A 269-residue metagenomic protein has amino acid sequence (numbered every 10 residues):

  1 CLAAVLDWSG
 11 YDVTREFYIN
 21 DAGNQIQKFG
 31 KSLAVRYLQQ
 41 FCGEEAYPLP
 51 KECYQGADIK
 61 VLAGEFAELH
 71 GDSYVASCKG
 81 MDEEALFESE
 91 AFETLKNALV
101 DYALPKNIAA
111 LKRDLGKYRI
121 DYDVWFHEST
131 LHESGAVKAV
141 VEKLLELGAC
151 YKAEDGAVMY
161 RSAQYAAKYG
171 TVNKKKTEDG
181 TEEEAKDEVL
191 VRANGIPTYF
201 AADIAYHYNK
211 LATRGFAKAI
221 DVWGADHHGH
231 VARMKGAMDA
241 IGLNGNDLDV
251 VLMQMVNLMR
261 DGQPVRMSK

Functional and structural regions predicted by a protein language model:
C1-K269: NTP-dependent nucleotidyl-transfer catalytic core
